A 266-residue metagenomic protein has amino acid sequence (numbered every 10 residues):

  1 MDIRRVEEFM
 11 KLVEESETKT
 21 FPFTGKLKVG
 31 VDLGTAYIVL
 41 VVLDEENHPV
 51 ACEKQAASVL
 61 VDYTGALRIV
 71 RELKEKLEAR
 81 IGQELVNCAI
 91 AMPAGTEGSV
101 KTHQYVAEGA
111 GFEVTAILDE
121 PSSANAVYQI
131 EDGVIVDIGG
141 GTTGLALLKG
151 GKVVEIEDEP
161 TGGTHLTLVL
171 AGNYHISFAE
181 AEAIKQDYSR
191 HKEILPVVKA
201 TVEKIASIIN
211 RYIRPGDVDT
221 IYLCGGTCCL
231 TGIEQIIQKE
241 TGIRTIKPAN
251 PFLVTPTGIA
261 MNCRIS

Functional and structural regions predicted by a protein language model:
M1-T35, V39-I135, G150-S266: Nucleotide/phosphate-binding catalytic cleft detector across ATP-hydrolyzing and phosphate-transferring enzymes
G144-A146: A structural feature that tracks compact, well-ordered secondary-structure segments with a strong bias toward
